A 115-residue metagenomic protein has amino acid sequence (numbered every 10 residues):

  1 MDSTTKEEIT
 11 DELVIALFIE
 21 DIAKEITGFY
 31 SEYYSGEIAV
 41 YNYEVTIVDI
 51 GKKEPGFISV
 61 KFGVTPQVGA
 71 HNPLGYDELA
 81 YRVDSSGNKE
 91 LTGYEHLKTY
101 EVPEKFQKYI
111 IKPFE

Functional and structural regions predicted by a protein language model:
M1-G36: N-terminal trafficking/processing presequences and adjacent post-cleavage segments of proteins routed to secretion
L17-I19, S59, L74-G75, K98-Y100: Generic ordered-secondary-structure signal
F18, E54, I110-P113: N-terminal secretory/membrane-targeting helices
K24-S85: Mature extracytoplasmic domains of secretory-pathway proteins
S86-E115: C-terminal partner/receptor-binding element of secreted or periplasmic proteins
